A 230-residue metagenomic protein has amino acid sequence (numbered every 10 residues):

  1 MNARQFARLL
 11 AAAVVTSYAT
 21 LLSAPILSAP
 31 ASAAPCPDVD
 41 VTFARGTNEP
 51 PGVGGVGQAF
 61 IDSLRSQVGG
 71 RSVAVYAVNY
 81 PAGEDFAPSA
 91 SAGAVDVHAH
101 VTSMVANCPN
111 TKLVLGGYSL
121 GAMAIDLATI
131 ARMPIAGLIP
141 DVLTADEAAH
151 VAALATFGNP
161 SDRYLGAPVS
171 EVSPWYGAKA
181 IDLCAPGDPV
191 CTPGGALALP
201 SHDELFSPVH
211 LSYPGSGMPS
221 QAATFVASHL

Functional and structural regions predicted by a protein language model:
M1-V15: N-terminal export and membrane-targeting signals
A7-R8, P25, L165-P168: Short, motif-level signal for alpha-helix interfacial/capping segments enriched in acidic residues and aromatics/proline
T16-P25, A122-A124, S220-Q221: Hydrophobic alpha-helical membrane segments, chiefly transmembrane helices and signal peptide h-regions, characterized
A19-P37, A136: C-terminal region of N-terminal signal peptides and the immediate post-cleavage residues of exported proteins
A34-K112, G187-P219, A223-S228: Active-site catalytic motif of lipid deacylating hydrolases and related acyltransferases
V41-F43, L115, T156, D182: Structural beta-sheet core signal
A94-G177, V190: Serine-dependent carboxylesterase/thioesterase catalytic core of lipase-like alpha/beta-hydrolase/SGNH enzymes
W175-A185: A catalytic-pocket lid/entrance helix-loop region that shapes and gates access to the active site across common
